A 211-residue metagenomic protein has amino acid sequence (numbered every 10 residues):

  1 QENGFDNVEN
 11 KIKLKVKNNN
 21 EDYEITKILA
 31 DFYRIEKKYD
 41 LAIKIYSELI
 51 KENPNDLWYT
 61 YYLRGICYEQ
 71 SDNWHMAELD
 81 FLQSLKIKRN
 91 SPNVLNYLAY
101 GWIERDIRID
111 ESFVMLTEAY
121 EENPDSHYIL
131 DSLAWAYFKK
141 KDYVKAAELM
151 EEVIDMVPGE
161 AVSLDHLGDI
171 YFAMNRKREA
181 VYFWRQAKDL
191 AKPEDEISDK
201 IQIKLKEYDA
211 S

Functional and structural regions predicted by a protein language model:
Q1-E2, I35-E36, Q70, E104-R105 (+3 more regions): Register position in tetratricopeptide repeats
N18-N19, E52-N53, I87, E122 (+2 more regions): Structural marker of alpha-solenoid helical repeat scaffolds
I25, Y59-T60, V94, I129 (+2 more regions): TPR alpha-solenoid repeat register
I28, Y62-L63, Y97-L98, S132 (+2 more regions): Canonical tetratricopeptide repeat
D31, I66, Y100-G101, W135 (+1 more regions): Residue-level recognition of tetratricopeptide repeat
H166, A173, K177-S211: Terminal, low-structured helical/coil segments at or just beyond the last alpha-helical repeat
